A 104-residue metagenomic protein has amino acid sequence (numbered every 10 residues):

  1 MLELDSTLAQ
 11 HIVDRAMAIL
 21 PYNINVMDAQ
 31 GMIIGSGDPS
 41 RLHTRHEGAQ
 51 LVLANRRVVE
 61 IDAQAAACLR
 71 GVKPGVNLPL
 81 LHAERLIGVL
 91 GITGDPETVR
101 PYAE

Functional and structural regions predicted by a protein language model:
M1-E104: Hydrophobic, helix-rich cores of sensory/ligand-binding and other regulatory modules that couple small-molecule
